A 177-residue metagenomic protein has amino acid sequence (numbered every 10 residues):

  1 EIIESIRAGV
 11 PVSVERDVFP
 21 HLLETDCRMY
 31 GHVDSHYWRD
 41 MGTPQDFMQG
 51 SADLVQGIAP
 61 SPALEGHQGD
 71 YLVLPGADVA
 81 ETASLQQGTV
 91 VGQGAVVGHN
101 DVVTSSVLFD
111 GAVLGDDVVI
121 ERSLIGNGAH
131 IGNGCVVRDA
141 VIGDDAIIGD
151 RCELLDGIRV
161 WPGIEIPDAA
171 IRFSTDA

Functional and structural regions predicted by a protein language model:
E1-S61: Catalytic-core segments of class I nucleotidyltransferases/pyrophosphorylases that form NMP-activated intermediates
G66-A177: Structural signal for interior beta-strand "rungs" in well-ordered beta-sheet cores of soluble enzyme domains
